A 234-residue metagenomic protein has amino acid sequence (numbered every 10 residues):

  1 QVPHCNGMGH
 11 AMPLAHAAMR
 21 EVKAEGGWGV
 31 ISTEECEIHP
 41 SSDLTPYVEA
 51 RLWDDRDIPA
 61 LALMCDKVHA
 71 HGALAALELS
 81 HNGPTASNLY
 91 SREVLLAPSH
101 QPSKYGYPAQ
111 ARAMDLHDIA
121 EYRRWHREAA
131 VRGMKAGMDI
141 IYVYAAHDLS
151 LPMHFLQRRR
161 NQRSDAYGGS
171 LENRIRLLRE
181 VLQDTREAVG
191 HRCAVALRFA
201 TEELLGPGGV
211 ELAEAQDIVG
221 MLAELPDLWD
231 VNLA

Functional and structural regions predicted by a protein language model:
V2-A234: Flavin-dependent oxidoreductase catalytic cores
